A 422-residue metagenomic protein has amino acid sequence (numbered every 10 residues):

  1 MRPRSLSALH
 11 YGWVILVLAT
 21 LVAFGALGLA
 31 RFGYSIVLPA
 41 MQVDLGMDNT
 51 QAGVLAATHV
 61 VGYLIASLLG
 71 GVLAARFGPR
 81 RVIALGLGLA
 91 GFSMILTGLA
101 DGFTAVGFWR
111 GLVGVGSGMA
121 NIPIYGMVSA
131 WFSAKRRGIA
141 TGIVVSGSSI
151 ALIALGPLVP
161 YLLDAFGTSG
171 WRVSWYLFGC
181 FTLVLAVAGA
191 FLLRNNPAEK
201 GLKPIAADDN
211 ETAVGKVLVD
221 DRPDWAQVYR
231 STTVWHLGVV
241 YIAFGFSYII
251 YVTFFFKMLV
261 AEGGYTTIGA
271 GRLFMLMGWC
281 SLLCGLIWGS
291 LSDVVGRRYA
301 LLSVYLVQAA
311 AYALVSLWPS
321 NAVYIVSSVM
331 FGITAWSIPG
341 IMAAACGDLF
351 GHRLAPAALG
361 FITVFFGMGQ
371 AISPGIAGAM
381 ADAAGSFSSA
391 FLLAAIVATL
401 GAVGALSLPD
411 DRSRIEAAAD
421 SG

Functional and structural regions predicted by a protein language model:
F32, V60-L68, I153, G278-L286 (+1 more regions): Residue-level signature of mid-helix packing/kink "hotspots" within the transmembrane helices of 12-pass Major
Y34-L38, Y229-L283, S373: Extracytoplasmic gate region of multi-pass secondary transporters
G46, G78, L99-A105, G264 (+2 more regions): Helix-breaking motifs and short loop linkers at transmembrane-helix boundaries and internal kinks in secondary membrane
R81-I95, Y299-L314: Structural signature of the two symmetry-related core transmembrane helices
S93, T104-L112, A322-M330: Paired small-residue
W109-G147: Cytoplasmic helix-loop-helix junction between adjacent transmembrane helices in 12-TM secondary transporters
I143-A198: Helix-loop-helix hairpin linking two adjacent transmembrane segments in secondary transporters
G347-A384: A late C-terminal transmembrane helix in Major Facilitator Superfamily
